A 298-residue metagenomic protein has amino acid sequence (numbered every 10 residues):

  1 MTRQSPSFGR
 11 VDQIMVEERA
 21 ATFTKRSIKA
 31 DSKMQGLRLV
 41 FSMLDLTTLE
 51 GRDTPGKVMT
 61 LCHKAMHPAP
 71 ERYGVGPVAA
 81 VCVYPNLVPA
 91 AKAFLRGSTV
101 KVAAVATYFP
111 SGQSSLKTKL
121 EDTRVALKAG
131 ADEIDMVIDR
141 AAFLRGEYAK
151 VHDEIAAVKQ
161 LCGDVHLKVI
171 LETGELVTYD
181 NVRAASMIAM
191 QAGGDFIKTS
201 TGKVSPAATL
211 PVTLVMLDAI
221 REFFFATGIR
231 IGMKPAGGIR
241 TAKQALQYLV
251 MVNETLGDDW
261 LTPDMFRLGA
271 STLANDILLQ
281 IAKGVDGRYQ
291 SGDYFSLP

Functional and structural regions predicted by a protein language model:
M1-F41: Charged, compositionally biased N-terminal leader segments and the immediate start of the first structured element
V11-M15, R19-T22, V75, P206-A207 (+1 more regions): N-terminal start-of-chain detector that recognizes signal peptides and the immediate post-cleavage beginning
D31-L39, M43, R52-G76, N86-K234 (+2 more regions): Alpha/beta enzyme core
L49: A short, histidine- and acid-enriched strand-loop-helix "catalytic/donor-clamping" loop that lines the nucleotide-sugar
V81-V83: Short, hydrophobic beta-strand segments that form beta-sheet elements in well-ordered domains
D276: N-terminal beta-loop-helix "entrance" segment that forms/cooperates in small-molecule cofactor or anionic ligand
